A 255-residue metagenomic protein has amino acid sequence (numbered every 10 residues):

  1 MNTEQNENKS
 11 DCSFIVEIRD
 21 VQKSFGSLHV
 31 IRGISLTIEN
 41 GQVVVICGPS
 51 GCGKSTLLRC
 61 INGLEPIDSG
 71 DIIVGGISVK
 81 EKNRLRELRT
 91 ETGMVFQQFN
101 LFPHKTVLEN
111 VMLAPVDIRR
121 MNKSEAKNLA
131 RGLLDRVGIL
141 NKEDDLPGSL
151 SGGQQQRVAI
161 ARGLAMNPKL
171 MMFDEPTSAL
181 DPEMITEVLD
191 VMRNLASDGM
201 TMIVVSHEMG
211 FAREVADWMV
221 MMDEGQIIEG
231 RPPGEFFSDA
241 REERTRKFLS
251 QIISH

Functional and structural regions predicted by a protein language model:
M1-S10: Pre-NBD coupling/linker segments of ABC/ABC-like ATPases
D11-P233: ABC family nucleotide-binding domain
G234-H255: C-terminal boundary and immediately downstream tail of ABC-type ATPase nucleotide-binding domains
